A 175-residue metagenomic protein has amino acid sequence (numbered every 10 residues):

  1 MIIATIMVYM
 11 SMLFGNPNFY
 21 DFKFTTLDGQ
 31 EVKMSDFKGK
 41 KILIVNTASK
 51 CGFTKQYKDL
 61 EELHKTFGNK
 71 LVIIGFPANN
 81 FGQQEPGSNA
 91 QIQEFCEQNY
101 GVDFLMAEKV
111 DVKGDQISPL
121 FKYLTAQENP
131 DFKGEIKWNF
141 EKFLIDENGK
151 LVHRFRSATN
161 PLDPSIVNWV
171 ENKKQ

Functional and structural regions predicted by a protein language model:
M1-Y9: Sec-dependent signal peptide recognition, specifically the positively charged N-region followed immediately by
M12-S35, P119: N-terminal "domain-start" segment that seeds a small globular fold
F19, A90-N139: Short, internal strand/loop/helix patches that form the active-site neighborhood or redox-interaction surface
K40-K41, K50, K55-N79, C96-Y100: Conserved helix-turn-beta segment immediately C-terminal to the redox Cys motif in thioredoxin-like folds
I42-V45, V72-F76, L105-E108, L144 (+1 more regions): Structural recognition of the beta-strand scaffold that forms the well-ordered cores of secreted hydrolase catalytic
K70-G87, D103-G114: Thiol-based oxidoreductase modules, predominantly thioredoxin-like and allied folds used for disulfide exchange
P119-K122, A126-Q175: Thiol-/selenol-based redox modules, centered on thioredoxin-like and closely related oxidoreductase domains
